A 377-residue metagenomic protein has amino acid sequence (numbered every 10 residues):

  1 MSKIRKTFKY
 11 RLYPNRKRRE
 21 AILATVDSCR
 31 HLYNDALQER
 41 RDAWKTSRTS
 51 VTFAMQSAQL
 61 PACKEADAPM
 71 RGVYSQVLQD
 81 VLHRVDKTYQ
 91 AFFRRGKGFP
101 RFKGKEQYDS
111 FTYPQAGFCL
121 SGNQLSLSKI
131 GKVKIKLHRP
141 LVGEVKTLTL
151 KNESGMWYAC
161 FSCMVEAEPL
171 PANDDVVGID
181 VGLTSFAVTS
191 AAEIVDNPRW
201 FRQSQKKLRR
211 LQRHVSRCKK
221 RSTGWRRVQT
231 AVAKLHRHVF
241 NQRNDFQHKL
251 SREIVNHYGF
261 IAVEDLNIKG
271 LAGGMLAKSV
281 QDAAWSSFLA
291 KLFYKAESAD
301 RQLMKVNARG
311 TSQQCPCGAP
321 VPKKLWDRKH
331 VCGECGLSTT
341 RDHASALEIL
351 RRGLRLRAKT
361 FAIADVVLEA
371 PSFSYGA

Functional and structural regions predicted by a protein language model:
M1-L78: Gly/serine-rich nucleotide phosphate-binding loop at the start of the catalytic core of nucleotide/ADP-ribose-handling
R5-K6, E20, K129, R139-E144 (+1 more regions): Positively charged, helix-rich recognition surfaces that bind polyanionic ligands
S28, L32-D35, E39, R84-K87 (+6 more regions): Residues on one face of amphipathic alpha-helical coiled coils
L32, A36, V77, V81-F92 (+1 more regions): Stable alpha-helical structural segments in soluble proteins, enriched in small hydrophobic residues
L37-W44, Y89, F93-P100, V165 (+1 more regions): Long, hydrophobic, amphipathic alpha-helical segments used as structural scaffolds
T46-V51, G98-Q107, A362-V366: Short alpha-helical "patches" and their helix-cap loops
A54-K151: Acidic carboxylate diad motif detector
